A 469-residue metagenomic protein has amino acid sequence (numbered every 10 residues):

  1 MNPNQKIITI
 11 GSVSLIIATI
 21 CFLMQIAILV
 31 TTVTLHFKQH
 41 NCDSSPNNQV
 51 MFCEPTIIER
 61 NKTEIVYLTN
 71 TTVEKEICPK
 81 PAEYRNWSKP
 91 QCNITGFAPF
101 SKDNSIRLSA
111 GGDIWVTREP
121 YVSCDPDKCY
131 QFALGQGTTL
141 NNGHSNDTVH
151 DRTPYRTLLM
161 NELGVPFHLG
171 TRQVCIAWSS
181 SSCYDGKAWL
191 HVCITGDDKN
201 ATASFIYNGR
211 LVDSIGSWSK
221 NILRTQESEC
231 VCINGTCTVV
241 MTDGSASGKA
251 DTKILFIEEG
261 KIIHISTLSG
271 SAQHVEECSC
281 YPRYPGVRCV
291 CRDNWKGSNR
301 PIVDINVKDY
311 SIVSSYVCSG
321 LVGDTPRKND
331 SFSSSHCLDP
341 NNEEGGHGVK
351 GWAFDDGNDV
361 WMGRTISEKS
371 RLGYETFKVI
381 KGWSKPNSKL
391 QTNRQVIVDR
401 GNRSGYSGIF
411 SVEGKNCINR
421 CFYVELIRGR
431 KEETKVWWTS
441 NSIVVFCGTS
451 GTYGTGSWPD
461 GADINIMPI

Functional and structural regions predicted by a protein language model:
N2, K6-K38: Alpha-helical transmembrane segments in eukaryotic/viral proteins
Q49-I77, R172-V174, G270: Serine/threonine-rich low-complexity intrinsically disordered regions
N61, N70, N86, N93 (+5 more regions): N-linked glycosylation sites
E76, C289-C291: Extracellular cysteine-rich, disulfide-stabilized repeat modules
F97, S105, Q173, S181 (+2 more regions): Repeated scaffold domains used in trafficking and secretory/extracellular systems, primarily beta-propellers
V192-I194: Short tryptophan-centered beta-strand motifs in secreted/extracellular beta-sheet-rich domains of glycan-recognition
M241-S245, R428-G429: Short beta-strand-plus-loop segments that form exposed binding edges in beta-rich domains
